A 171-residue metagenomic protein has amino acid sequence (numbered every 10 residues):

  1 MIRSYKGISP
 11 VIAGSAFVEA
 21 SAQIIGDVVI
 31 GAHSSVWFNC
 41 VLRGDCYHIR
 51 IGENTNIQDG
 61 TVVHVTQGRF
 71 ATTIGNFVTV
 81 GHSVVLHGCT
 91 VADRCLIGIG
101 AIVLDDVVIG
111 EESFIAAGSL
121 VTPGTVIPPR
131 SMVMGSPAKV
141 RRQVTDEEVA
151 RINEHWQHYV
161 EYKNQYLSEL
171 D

Functional and structural regions predicted by a protein language model:
M1-V11, D45-E53, D59-V62, T66 (+3 more regions): Glycine-rich hexapeptide-repeat left-handed beta-helix
M1-V36: N-terminal segments that cap or nucleate solenoid repeat domains
T79: Short proline/glycine- and basic residue-enriched helix-capping loop/turn segments at helix->loop/beta transitions
